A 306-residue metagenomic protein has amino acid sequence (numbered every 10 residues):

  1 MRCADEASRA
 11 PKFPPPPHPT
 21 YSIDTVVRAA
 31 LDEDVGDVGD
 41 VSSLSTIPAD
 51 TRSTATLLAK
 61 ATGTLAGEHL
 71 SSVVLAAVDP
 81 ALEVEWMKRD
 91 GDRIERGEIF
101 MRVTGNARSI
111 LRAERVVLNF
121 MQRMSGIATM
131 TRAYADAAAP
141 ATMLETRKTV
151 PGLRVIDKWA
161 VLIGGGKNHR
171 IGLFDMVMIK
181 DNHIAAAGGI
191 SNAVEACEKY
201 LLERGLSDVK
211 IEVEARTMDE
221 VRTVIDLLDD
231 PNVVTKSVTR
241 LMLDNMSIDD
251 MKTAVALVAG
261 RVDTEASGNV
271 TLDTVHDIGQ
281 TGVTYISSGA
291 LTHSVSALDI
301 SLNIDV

Functional and structural regions predicted by a protein language model:
R2-L227, D249-L257, D263-A266, L272 (+2 more regions): Acidic/glycine-rich phosphate/pyrophosphate-binding loops and surrounding catalytic core that coordinate Mg2+
D229-S237: Intrinsically disordered, low-complexity Ser/Thr- and acidic-rich flexible linkers and loops, especially at boundaries
P231, V283-T284, I304-D305: Short, hinge-like loop/turn segments at secondary-structure boundaries
L243, V262-D263: A generic structural signal for short
M246: Glycine/alanine-rich phosphate-binding loops at beta-alpha junctions
A290-V306: Short, charged, intrinsically disordered terminal tails
